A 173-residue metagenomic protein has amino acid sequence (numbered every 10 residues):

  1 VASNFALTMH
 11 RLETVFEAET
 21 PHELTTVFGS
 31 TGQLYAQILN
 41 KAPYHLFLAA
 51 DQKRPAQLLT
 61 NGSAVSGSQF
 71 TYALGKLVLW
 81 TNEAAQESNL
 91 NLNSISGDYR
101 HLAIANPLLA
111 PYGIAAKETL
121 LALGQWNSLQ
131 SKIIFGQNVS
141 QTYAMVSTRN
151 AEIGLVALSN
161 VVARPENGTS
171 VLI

Functional and structural regions predicted by a protein language model:
V1-F28, G32-A42, A49-Q52, A56-V65 (+1 more regions): Exported/periplasmic ABC-transporter solute-binding proteins
